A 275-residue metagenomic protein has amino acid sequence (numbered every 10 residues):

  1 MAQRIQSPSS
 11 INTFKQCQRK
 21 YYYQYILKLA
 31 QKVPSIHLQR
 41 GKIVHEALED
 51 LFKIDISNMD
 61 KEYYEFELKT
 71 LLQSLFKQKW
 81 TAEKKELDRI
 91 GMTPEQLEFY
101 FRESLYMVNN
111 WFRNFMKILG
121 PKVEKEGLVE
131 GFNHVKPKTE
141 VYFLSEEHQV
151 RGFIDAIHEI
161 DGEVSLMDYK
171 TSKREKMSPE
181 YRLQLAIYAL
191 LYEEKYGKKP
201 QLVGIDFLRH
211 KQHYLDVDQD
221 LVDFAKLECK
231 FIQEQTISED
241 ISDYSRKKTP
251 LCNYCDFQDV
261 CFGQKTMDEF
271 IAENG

Functional and structural regions predicted by a protein language model:
N12, Q16-S57, K69, Q73 (+2 more regions): Nuclease catalytic cores
Q18-K32, L87, E163-Y169, F231-S238: Short amphipathic alpha-helical segments and their helix-coil junctions
L27, Y169-K173, F207-R209, Q219: A short beta-strand motif that forms part of the nucleic acid-binding face of small beta-barrel RNA-binding folds
Q31-V33, R174-S178, Y214-L215: A generic structural signal for short coil/turn motifs at secondary-structure boundaries
D50-V135: A non-catalytic, helix-rich entry segment at domain boundaries
G127-L185, C229: Non-catalytic protein-protein interaction segments used by genome-maintenance enzymes to assemble and couple activities
E146-Q149, Y192-G275: Metal-dependent nuclease catalytic regions and adjoining charged, substrate-binding loops involved in nucleic-acid end
R182-E194: An active-site-proximal "capping" alpha-helix that borders the catalytic cofactor pocket
